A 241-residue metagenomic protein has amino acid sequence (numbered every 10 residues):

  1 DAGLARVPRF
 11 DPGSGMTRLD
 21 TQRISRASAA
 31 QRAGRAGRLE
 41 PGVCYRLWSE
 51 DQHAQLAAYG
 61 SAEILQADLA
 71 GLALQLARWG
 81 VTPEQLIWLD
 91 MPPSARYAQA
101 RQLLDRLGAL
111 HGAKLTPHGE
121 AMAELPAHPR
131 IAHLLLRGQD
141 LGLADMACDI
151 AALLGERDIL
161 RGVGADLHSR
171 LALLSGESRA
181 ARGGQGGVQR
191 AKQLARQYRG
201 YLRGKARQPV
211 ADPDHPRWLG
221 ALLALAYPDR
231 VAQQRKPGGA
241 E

Functional and structural regions predicted by a protein language model:
A5, W48-E241: Second RecA-like catalytic domain
A5-L56, A70-L72: Conserved segment of the helicase C-terminal RecA-like domain
